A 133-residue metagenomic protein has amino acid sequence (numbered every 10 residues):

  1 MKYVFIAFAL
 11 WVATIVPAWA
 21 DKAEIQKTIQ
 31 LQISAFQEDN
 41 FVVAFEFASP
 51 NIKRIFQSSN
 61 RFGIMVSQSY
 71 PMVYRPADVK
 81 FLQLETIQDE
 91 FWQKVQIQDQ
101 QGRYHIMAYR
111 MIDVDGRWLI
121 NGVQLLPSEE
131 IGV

Functional and structural regions predicted by a protein language model:
M1-F5: Positively charged n-region of N-terminal signal peptides that target proteins for export
I6-L10: Hydrophobic helical h-region of N-terminal Sec-dependent signal peptides in bacterial secretory/periplasmic proteins
W11, N51, P127: Residue-level detector of flexible, active-site-proximal loop/helix-junction positions within diverse enzyme catalytic
A13-P17: N-terminal signal peptide c-region/cleavage motif recognized by signal peptidases
W19-D21: Boundary of Sec targeting at the N-terminus
A23-K27, L31, F41-D89: Short solvent-exposed beta->alpha transition segments
Q83-V133: Exposed beta-sheet edge and beta->alpha loop/turn motif
